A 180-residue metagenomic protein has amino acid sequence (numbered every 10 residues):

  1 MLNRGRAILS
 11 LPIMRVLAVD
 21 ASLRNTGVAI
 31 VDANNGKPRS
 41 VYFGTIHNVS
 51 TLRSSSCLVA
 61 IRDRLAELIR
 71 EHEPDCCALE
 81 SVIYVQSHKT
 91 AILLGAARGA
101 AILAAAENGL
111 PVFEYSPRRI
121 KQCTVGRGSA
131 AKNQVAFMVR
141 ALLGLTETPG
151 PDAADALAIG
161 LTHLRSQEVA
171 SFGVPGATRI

Functional and structural regions predicted by a protein language model:
L2-I180: Phosphate- and other anionic-substrate recognition elements at nucleic-acid/protein interfaces
